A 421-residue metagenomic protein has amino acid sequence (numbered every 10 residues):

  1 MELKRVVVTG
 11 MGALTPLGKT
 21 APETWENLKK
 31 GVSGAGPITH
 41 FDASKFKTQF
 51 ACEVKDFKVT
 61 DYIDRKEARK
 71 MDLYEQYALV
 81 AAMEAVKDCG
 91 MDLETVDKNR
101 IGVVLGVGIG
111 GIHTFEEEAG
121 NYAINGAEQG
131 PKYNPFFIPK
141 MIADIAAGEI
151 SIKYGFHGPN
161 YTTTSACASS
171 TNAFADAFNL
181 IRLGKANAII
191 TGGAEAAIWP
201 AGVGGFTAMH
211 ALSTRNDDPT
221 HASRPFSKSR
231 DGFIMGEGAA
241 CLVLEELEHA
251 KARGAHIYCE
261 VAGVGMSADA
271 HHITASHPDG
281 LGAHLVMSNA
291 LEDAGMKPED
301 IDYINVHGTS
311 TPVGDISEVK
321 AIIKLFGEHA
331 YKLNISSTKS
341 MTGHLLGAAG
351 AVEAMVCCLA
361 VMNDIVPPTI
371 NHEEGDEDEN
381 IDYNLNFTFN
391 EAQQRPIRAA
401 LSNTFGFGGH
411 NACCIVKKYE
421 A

Functional and structural regions predicted by a protein language model:
M1-E67, C89, E248-I257, M355-T369 (+1 more regions): ACP-dependent fatty acid/polyketide chain-elongation machinery
M1-V8, L93-K98, A294-D300, Y331 (+1 more regions): Flexible, low-complexity linker/loop segments at domain and module junctions
R5-T9, G36, D217-A294, Y303 (+1 more regions): Condensing-enzyme catalytic core mediating Claisen C-C bond formation in acyl metabolism
V8, K29-S165, A194-G205, P298-G314: Conserved beta-ketoacyl condensing-enzyme motif
P22-N27, I112-G130, L180-L183, V203-N216 (+3 more regions): A glycine- and small-aliphatic-rich helix-loop capping segment at beta-alpha/alpha-beta transitions that lines
T39, K185-D231, V264-P278, G308-D315 (+1 more regions): Acyl-CoA/ACP chain-elongation machinery
A78-M91, A146, S151-Y154, N160-E195 (+3 more regions): Active-site-proximal alpha-helical scaffold in enzymes
I124-N134, A175, N179, E195-A252 (+2 more regions): Glycine-/small-residue-rich "gating" segment that lines the acyl/pantetheine channel and substrate pocket
